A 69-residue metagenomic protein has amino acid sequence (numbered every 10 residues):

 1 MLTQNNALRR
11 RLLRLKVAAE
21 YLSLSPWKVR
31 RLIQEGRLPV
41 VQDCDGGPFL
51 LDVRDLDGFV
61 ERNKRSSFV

Functional and structural regions predicted by a protein language model:
L2-K28, E61-R62: Polyanion-binding surface elements
L15, V29, L50-L56: Conserved short hydrophobic patches within well-ordered secondary structure
E20-L50, V69: Major-groove DNA-recognition helix of helix-turn-helix-type DNA-binding domains
R54-V69: A short, Lys/Arg-enriched interface patch at domain edges and termini
